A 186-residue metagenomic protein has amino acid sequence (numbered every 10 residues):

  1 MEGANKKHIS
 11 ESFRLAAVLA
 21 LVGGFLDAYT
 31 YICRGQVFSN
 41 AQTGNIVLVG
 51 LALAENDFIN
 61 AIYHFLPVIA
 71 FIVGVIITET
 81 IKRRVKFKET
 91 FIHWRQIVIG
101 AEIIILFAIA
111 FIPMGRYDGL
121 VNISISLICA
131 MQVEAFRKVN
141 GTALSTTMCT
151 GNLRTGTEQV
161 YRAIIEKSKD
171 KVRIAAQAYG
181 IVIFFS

Functional and structural regions predicted by a protein language model:
E2-S186: Alpha-helical transmembrane segments of multi-pass membrane proteins
